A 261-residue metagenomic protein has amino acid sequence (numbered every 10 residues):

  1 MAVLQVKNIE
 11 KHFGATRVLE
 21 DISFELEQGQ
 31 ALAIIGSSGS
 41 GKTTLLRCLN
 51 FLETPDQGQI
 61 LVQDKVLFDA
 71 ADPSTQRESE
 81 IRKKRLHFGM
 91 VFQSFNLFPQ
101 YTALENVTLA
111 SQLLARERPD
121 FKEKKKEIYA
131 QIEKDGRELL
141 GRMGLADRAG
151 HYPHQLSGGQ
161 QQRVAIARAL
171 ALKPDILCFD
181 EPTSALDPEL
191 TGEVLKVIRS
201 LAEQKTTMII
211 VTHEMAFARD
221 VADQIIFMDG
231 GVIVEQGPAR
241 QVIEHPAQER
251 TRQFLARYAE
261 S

Functional and structural regions predicted by a protein language model:
N50: Helix-to-loop junction immediately C-terminal to a conserved catalytic motif
Y152-L156, Q160: Conserved ABC ATPase signature
A171-D175: A short, proline-enriched helix->beta-strand linker immediately N-terminal to the Walker B motif in ABC-type P-loop
L177-D180: Catalytic Walker B motif of ABC-type/P-loop ATPase nucleotide-binding domains
Q236-G237: ABC ATPase "signature
